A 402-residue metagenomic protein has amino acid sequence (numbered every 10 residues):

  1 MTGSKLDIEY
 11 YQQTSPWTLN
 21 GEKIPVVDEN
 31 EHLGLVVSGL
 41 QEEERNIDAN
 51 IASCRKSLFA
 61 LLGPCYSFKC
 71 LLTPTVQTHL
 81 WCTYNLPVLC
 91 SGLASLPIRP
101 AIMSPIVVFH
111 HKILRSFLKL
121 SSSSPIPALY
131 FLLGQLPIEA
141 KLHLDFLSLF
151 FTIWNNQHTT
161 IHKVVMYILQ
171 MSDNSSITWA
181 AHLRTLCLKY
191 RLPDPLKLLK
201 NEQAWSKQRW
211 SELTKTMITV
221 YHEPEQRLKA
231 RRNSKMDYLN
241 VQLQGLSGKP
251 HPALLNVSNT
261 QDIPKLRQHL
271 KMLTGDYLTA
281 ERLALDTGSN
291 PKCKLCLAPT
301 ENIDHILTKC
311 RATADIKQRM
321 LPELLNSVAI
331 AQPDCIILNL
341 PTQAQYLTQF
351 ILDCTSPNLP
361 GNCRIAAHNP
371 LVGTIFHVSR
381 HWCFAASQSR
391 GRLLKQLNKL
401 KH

Functional and structural regions predicted by a protein language model:
M1-D28, A49: Short, conserved micro-motifs composed of acidic
K23-V27, F68-Y84, S123-S124, L132 (+4 more regions): Structural motif
N30-L40, C54, L80, Y84-I98 (+4 more regions): Short, conserved catalytic/metal-binding micro-motifs enriched in Asp/Glu and His
S38-N46, A60-H79, S91-S104, P127: Short, solvent-exposed helix-loop connector elements
Q41-E44, V88-I102, D276-A280, H381-S387 (+1 more regions): Short helix-capping/linker segments at secondary-structure and domain boundaries
P64, F68, M236-H402: Family-specific functional microsites
S67, G92-P97, S123-F131, L142-D145 (+2 more regions): Short coil/turn segments at secondary-structure boundaries
P105, F109-H110, R115-K271: Acidic catalytic cores of enzymes that act on phosphate-bearing nucleotides/polynucleotides
